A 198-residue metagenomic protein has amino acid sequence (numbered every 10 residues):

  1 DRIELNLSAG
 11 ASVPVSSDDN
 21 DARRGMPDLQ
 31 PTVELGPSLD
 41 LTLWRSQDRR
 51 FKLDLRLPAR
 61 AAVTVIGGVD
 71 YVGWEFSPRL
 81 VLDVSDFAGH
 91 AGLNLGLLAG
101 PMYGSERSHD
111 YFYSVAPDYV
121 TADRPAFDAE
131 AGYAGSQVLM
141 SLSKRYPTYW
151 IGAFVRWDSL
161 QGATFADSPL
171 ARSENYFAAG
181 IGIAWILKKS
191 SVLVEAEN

Functional and structural regions predicted by a protein language model:
D1-L41, G104, Y119-D128, A171: Transmembrane beta-barrel domains of Gram-negative outer membranes and organellar outer membranes
D1-L5, W44-L53, I66-D70, S85-L95 (+2 more regions): Short loop/turn motifs that connect adjacent beta-strands in outer-membrane beta-barrel proteins
S8-P14, T42, P58-A62, G100-G104 (+2 more regions): Outer-membrane beta-barrel pore domains and translocons
D18-G25, R56-I66: Short acidic, glycine/Ser/Thr-rich loop/turn "cap" segments at secondary-structure junctions
T32-S38, S77-R79, Q137-L139, G180-G182: Membrane-embedded beta-strand positions in outer-membrane beta-barrel channels/transporters
D48-A62, W150-W157: Surface-exposed extracellular loop regions of Gram-negative outer-membrane beta-barrel proteins
A62-W150, W157-A163, L170: Outer-membrane beta-barrel transmembrane domain signature
S141-N198: Long hydrophobic alpha-helical segments typical of transmembrane helices together with their membrane-interfacial
